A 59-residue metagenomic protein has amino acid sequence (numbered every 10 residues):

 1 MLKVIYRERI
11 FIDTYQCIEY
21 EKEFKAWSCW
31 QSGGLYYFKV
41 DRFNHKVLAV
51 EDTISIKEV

Functional and structural regions predicted by a protein language model:
M1-L2, V59: Generic structural signal for short, solvent-exposed loop/turn connectors between secondary structure elements
L2-I10: A short beta-strand micro-motif
Y6, V40-R42, E58: Residue-level recognition of conserved beta-strand positions in structured domain cores
I10-D52: Acidic, low-complexity, intrinsically disordered interaction modules
D52-V59: Boundary regions of SH3-family modules and the immediately adjacent low-complexity/disordered segments in eukaryotic
